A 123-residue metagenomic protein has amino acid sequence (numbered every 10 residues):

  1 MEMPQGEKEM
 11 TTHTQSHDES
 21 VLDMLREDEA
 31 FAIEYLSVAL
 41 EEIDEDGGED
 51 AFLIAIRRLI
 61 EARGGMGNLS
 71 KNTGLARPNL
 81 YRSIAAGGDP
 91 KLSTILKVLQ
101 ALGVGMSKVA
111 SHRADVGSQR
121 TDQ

Functional and structural regions predicted by a protein language model:
E2-A55, D115-D122: N-terminal flexible/basic segments that precede or flank functional cores
E34, V38, R58, K97-A101: Short, residue-level hotspots on alpha-helical faces of the histone-fold and other alpha-helical interaction modules
L59-R82: Short alpha-helical DNA-recognition segment
R63, D89-L92: Residue at a beta-strand N-cap/secondary-structure junction
S83, H112: Residue-level "edge-of-site" marker
L92-V109: DNA major-groove recognition helix of helix-turn-helix/homeodomain DNA-binding modules
